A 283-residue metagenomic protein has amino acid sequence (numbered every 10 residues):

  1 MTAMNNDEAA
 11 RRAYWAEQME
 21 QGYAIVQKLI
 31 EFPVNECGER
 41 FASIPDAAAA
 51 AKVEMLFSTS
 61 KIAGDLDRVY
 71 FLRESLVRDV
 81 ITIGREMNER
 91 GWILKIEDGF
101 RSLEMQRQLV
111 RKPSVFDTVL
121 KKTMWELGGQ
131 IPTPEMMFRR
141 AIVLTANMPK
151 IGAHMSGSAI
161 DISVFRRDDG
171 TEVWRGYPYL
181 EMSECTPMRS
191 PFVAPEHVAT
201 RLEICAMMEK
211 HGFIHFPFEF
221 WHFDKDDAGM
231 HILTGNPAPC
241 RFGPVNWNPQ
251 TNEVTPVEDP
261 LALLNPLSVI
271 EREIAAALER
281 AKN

Functional and structural regions predicted by a protein language model:
M1-G99, Q106-P217, M230-N283: Extracytoplasmic cell-surface/polysaccharide-interacting catalytic and binding patches
F220: Catalytic and binding regions of secreted/periplasmic enzymes and modules that target cell-wall glycans
F223: Conserved metal-phosphate-binding beta-hairpin within the catalytic cores of diverse ATP-dependent phosphoryl-transfer
D227: Short, Lys/Arg-enriched alpha-helical microdomains
